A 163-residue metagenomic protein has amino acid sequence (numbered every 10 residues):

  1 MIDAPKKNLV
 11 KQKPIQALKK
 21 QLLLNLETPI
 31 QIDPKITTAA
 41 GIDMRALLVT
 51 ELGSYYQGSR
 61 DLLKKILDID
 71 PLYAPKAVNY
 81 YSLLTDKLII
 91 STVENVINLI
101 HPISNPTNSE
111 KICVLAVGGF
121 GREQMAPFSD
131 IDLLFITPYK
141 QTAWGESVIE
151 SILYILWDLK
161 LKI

Functional and structural regions predicted by a protein language model:
M1-K111, F128: N-terminal regions immediately upstream of nucleotidyltransferase
A77, S82, T92, F135-T137 (+2 more regions): Functionally constrained cores in energy, signaling, and assembly domains
C113-V148, L156: Catalytic metal-binding acidic patch
E150-I163: Catalytic nucleotidyl-transfer cores of nucleotide-processing enzymes
